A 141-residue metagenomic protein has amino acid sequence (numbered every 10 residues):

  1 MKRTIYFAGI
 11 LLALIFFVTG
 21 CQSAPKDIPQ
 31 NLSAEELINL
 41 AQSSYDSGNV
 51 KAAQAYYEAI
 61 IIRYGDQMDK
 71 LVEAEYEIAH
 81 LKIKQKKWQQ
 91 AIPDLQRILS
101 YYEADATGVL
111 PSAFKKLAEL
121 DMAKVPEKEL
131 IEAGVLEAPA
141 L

Functional and structural regions predicted by a protein language model:
K2-Y6, G20-L141: Acidic, polar-rich low-complexity tracts and alpha-helical solenoid repeat scaffolds
G9-V18: Bacterial N-terminal signal peptides
